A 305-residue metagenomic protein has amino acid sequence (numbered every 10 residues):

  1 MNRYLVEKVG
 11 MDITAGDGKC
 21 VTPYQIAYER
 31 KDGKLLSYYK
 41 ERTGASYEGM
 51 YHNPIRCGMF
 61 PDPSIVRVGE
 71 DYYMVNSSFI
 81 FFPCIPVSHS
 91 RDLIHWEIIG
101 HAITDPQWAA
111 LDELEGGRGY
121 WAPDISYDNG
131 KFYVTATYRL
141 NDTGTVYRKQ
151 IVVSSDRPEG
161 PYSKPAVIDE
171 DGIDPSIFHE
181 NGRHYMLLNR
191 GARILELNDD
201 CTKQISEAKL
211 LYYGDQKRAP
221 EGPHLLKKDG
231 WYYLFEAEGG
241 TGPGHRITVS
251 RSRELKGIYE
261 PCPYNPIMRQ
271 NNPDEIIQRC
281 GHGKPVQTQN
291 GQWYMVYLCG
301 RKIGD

Functional and structural regions predicted by a protein language model:
M1, V9, W108-L111: Alpha-helical adaptor scaffolds
M1-E7, K31-K40: Ankyrin repeat structural motif
N2, Y24, Q278-H282: Short amphipathic alpha-helical surface patches that serve as generic macromolecular interface elements
V9-M11, T43: Ankyrin-repeat C-terminal turn/loop position
T14-I26: Ankyrin-repeat boundary/"N-cap" motif
D17-G18, Y39, I103: Proline- and acidic/polar-enriched loop/turn elements at helix boundaries
E29-R30, G69: Charged, alpha-helical scaffolding/interaction elements associated with membrane systems
G44-D305: Carbohydrate-active catalytic/glycan-binding domains of CAZyme proteins, especially the secreted or lumenal ectodomains
